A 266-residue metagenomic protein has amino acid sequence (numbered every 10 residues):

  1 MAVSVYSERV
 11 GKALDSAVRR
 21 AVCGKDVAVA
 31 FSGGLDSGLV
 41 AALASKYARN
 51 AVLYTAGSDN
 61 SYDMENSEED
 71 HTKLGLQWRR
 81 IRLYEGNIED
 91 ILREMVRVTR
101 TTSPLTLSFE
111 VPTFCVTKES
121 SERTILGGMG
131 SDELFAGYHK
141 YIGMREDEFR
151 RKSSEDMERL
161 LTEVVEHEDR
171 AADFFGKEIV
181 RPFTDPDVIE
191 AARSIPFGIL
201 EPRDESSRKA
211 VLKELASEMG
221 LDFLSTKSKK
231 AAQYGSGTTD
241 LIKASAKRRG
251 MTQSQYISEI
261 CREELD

Functional and structural regions predicted by a protein language model:
A2-M219, G235-S245: ATP-dependent adenylate-handling active sites, centered on carboxylate activation for C-N bond formation
K140, D222-D266: PAPS-dependent sulfotransferase catalytic core
